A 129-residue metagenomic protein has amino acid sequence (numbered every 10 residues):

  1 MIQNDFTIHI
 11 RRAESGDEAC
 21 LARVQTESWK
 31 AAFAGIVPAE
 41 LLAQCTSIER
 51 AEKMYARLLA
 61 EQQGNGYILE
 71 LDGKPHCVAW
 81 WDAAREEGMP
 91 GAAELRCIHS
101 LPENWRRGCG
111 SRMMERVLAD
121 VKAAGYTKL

Functional and structural regions predicted by a protein language model:
I2-Q3: Terminal substrate-recognition subdomain of acyl/acetyltransferases
F6-I8, R12-E18, A22-V37, L41-P102 (+2 more regions): Acetyl-CoA-dependent GNAT
N104-G108: Glycine-rich phosphate-binding loop
V121-L129: Conserved GNAT acetyl-CoA-binding A-motif
